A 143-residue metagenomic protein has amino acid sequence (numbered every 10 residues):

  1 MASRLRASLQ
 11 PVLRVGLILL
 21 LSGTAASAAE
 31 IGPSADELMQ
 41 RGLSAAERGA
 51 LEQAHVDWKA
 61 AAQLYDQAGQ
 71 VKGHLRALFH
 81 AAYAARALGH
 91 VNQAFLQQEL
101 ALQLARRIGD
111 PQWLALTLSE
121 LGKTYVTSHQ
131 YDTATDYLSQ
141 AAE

Functional and structural regions predicted by a protein language model:
M1-L9: N-terminal secretory signal peptides that target proteins for export/translocation
V12-T24: Bacterial N-terminal signal peptides
G32-G42: Alpha-helical tetratricopeptide repeat
G32-P33, K72, Q112: Residue signature of alpha-solenoid helical repeat architecture, marking inter-repeat boundaries and helix-start
L38, A45, D57, L64 (+6 more regions): TPR/Sel1-like alpha-solenoid repeat signature
